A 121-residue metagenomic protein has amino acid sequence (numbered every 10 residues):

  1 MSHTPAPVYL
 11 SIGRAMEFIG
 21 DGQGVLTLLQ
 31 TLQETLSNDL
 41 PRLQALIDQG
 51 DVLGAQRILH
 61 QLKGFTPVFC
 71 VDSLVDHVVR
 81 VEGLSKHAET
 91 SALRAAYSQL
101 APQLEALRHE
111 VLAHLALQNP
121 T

Functional and structural regions predicted by a protein language model:
M1-R57, Q61-T121: Two-component system phosphorelay core
